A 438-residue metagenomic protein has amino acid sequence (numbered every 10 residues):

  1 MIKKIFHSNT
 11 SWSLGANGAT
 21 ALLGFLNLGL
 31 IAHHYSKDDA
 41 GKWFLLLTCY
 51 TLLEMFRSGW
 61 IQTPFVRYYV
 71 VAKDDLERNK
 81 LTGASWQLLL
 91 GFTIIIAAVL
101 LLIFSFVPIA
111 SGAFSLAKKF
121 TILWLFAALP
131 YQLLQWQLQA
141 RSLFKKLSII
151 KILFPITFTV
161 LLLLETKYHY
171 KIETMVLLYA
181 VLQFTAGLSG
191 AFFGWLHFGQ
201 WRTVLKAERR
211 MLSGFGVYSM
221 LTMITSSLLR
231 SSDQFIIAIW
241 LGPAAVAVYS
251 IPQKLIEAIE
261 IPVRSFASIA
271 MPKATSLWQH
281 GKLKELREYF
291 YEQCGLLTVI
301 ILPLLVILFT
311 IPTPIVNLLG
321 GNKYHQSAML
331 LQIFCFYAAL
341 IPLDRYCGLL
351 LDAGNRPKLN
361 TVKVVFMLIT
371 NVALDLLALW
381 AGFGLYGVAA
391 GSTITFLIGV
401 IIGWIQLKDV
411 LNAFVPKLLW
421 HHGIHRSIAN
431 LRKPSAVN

Functional and structural regions predicted by a protein language model:
M1-F6, K119, K145, Y168 (+5 more regions): Interhelical loop/hinge segments that connect adjacent transmembrane helices in multipass membrane
K4-Q62, W124, P155, T159 (+3 more regions): Signature of the first transmembrane helix
S8-A21, L46, T51, M55-F104 (+3 more regions): Membrane-water interface segments that mark the loop-to-transmembrane alpha-helix transition
L47-M55, S226, Y249-P272, S276 (+2 more regions): Transmembrane helix-bundle signature of multi-pass secondary active exporters and lipid flippases
R57-K73, Q139-A140, P252, I256-K282 (+2 more regions): Helix-loop junctions and terminal segments of transmembrane helices in multi-pass membrane transport/translocation
E77, A127-I150, C335-F366: Membrane-interface junctions at transmembrane-helix termini in multi-pass inner-membrane proteins
F104-T121, Y291, F309-A338: Interfacial segments at transmembrane-helix termini and the short loops linking adjacent helices
K119, S148-H197, F215, F366-T370 (+1 more regions): Hydrophobic alpha-helical transmembrane segments
